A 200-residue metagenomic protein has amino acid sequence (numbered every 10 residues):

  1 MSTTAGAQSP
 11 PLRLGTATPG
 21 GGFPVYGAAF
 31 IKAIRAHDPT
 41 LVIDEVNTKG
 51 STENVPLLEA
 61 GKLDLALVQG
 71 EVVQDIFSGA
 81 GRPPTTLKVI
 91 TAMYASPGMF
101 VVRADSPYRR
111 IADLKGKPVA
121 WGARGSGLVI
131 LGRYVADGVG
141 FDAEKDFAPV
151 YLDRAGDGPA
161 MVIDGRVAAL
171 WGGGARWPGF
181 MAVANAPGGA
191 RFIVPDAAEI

Functional and structural regions predicted by a protein language model:
T3-A7: Sec/Tat signal peptide C-region and signal peptidase I cleavage site
P11-H37, L41, S96-R166: Bilobed "Venus flytrap"/periplasmic-binding protein-like clamshell domains and structurally analogous long
I31-K32, D44-P84, F100, P107 (+2 more regions): Pocket-flanking alpha-helical
G70-V72, S106, A143-I200: Pocket-lining segment of extracytoplasmic ligand-binding domains
R82-M93: A structural signal for short loop-to-beta-strand junctions that line the ligand-binding cleft of periplasmic/secreted
I90-T91, A120, I193: Hydrophobic/aromatic beta-strand patches that form the interior of the parallel beta-sheet core in alpha/beta enzyme
